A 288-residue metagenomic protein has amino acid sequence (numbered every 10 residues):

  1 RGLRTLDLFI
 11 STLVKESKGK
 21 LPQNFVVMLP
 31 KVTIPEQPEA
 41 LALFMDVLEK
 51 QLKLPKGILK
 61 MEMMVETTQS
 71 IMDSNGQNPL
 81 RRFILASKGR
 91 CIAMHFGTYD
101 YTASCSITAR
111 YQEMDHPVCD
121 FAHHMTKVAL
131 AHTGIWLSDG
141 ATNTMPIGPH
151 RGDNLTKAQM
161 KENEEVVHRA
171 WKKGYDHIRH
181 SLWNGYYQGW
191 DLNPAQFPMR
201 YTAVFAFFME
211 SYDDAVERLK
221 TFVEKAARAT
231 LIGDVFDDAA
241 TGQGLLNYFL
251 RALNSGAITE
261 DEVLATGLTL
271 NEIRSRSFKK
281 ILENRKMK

Functional and structural regions predicted by a protein language model:
R1-K288: Expand to "…catalyze enediolate/carbanion chemistry for C-C bond making/breaking, isomerization, decarboxylation
